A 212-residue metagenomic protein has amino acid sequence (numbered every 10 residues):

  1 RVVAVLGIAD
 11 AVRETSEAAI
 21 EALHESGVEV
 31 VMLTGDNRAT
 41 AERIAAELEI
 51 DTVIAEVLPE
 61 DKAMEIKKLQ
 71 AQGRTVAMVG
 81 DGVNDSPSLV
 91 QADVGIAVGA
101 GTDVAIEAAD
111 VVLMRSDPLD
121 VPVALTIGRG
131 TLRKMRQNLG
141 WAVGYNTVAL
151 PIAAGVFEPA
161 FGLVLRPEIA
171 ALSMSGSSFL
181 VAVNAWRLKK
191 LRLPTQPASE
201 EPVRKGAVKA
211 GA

Functional and structural regions predicted by a protein language model:
R1-Q137, V203-A212: Conserved ATP-binding TGD loop and adjacent catalytic N/P-domain core of P-type ATPases
A109, M114-A212: Membrane-embedded transport module
